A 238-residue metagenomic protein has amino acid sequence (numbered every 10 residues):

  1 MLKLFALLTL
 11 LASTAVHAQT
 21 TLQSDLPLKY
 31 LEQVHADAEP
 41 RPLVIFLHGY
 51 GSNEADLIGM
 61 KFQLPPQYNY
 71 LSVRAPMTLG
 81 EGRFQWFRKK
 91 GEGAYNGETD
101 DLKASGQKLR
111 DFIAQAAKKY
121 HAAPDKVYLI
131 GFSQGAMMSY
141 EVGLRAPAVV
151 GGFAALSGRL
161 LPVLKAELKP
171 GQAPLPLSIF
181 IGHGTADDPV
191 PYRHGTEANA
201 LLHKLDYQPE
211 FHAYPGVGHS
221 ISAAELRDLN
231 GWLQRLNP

Functional and structural regions predicted by a protein language model:
S13-A15: N-terminal signal peptide c-region/cleavage motif recognized by signal peptidases
L22-A122: Serine-hydrolase catalytic machinery in alpha/beta-hydrolase-like enzymes
H48-Y50, I130-F132, G184: Conserved alpha/beta-hydrolase "nucleophile elbow" surrounding the catalytic nucleophile
I58, A136-P147, F153: Short glycine-enriched nucleophile-adjacent loop and the immediately C-terminal alpha-helix near the catalytic center
V73-M77, A154-P162: Active-site nucleophile loop of the alpha/beta-hydrolase fold
H121-G131: Alpha/beta-hydrolase fold nucleophile elbow
F180, Y192-P238: C-terminal catalytic histidine-bearing segment of alpha/beta-hydrolase fold enzymes
F180-H183, D187: Short beta-strand/loop motif that positions the catalytic acidic residue of the alpha/beta-hydrolase fold
